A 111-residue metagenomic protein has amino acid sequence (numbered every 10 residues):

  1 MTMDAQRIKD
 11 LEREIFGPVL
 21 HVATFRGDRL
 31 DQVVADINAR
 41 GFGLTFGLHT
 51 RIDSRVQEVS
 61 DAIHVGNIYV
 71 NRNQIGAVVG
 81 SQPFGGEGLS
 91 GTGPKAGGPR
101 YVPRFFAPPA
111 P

Functional and structural regions predicted by a protein language model:
M1-P111: Conserved C-terminal structural/oligomerization subdomain of aldehyde/semialdehyde dehydrogenase
